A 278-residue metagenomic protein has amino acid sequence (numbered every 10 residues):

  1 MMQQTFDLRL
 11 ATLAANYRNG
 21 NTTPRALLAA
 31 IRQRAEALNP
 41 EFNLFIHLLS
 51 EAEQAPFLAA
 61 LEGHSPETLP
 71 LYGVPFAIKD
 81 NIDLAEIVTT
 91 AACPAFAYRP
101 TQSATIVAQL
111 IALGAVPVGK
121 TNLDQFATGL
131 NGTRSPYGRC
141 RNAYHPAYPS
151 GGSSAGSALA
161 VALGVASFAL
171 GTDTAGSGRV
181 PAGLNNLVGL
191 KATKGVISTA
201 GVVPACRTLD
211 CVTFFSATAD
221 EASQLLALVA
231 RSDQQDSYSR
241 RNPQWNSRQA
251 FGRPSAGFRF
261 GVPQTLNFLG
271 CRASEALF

Functional and structural regions predicted by a protein language model:
M2-T174: Gly/Ser-rich catalytic/binding loops embedded in alpha/beta enzyme cores
L8, T22, A26, T101 (+8 more regions): Conserved active-site and cofactor/substrate-binding residues in soluble primary-metabolism enzymes
L48, V161-A162, G189-K191, F215-A217: Short beta-strand-to-turn element immediately C-terminal to the catalytic PLP-Schiff-base lysine in fold type I
L69, R179-A182, A250-S255: Short glycine-biased active-site loop of nucleotidyltransferases that positions the nucleotide triphosphate and helps
Q125, G176-R179, C211, F268-G270: Flexible loop/turn segments at secondary-structure boundaries
N131-R134, P149, G171-T174, L184-N185 (+3 more regions): A structural signal for the main folded, soluble domain(s) of proteins
G132, T174-A200: Glycine/threonine-rich beta-strand-loop-alpha-helix active-site module that forms ligand/phosphate-binding
K191-A276: A short helix-breaking turn/cap at a secondary-structure junction
